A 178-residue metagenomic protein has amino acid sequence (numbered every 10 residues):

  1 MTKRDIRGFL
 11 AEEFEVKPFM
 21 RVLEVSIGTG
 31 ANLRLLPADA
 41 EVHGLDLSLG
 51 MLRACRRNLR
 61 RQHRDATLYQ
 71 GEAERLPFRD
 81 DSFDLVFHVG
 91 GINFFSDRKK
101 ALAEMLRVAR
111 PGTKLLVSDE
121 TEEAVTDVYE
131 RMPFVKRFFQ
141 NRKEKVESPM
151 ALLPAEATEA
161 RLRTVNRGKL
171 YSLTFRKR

Functional and structural regions predicted by a protein language model:
T2-M20: Conserved alpha-helix/loop element of class I SAM-dependent methyltransferases that forms part of the SAM/SAH-binding
R21-R75: Class I SAM-dependent methyltransferase SAM/SAH-binding core
G71-V86: A short acidic, Gly/Pro-enriched loop at the edge of an enzyme's catalytic core that lines a small-molecule cofactor
L85-D97: A short SAM/SAH-binding and catalytic strip from SAM-dependent methyltransferases
K99-P111: A short glycine-rich, Lys/Arg-flanked "PGG" loop and its adjoining helix->strand segment in the class I
T113-T174: C-terminal alpha-helical "lid/dimerization" subdomain adjacent to the S-adenosyl-L-methionine
